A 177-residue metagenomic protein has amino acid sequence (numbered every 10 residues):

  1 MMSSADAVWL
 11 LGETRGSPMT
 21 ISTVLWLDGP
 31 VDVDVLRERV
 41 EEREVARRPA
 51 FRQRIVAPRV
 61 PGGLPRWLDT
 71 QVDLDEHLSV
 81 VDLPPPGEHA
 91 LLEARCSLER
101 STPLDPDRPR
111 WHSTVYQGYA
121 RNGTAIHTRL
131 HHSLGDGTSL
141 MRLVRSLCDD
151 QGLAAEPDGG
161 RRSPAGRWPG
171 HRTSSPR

Functional and structural regions predicted by a protein language model:
M1-P176: Non-catalytic N-terminal regions of enzymes
